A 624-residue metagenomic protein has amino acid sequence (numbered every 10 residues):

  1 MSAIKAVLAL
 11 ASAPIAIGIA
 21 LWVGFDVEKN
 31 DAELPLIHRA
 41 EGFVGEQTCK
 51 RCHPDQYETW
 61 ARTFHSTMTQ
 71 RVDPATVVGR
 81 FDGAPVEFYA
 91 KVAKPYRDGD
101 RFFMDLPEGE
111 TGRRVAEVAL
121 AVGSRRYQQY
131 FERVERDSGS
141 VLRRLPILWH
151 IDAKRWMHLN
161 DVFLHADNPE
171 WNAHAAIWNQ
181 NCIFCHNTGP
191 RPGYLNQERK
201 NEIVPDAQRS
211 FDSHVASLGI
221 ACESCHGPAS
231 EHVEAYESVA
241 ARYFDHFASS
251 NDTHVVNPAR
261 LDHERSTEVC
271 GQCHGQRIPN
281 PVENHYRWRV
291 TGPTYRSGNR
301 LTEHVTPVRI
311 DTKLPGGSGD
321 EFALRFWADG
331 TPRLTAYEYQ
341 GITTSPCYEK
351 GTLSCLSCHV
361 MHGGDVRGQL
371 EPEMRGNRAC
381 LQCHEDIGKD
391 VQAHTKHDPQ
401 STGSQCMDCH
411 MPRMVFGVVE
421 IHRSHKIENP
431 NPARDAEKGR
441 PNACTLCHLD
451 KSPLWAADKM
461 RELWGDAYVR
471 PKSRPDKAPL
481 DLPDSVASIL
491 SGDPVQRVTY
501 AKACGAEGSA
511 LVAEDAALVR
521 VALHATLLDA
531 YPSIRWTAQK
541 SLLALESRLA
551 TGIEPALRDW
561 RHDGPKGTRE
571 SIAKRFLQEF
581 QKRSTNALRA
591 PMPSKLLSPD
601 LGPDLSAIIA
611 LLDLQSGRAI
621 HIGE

Functional and structural regions predicted by a protein language model:
L8-W22: Hydrophobic membrane-insertion alpha-helices, especially the h-region of bacterial N-terminal signal peptides
I19-D31: Membrane-interface motif at the C-terminal end of an N-terminal transmembrane signal
V27-N30, A40, D55-R125, Q129-V134 (+4 more regions): Primarily the internal scaffold of c-type cytochrome electron-transfer domains, especially repeated/multiheme c-type
A40-R51: Local sequence-structure signature of Cys/Sec-based thiol-disulfide redox active-site neighborhoods
L480-V486, L518-A525: Alpha-helical solenoid scaffolds in eukaryotic proteins
V495-T499, A530-R535: Positions within the helices of HEAT/ARM-like alpha-solenoid repeats
E507-A510, L545-L549: Residue-level signature of the C-terminal ends
R589-E624: Eukaryotic intrinsically disordered, low-complexity regulatory tails and linkers enriched in charged/polar residues
